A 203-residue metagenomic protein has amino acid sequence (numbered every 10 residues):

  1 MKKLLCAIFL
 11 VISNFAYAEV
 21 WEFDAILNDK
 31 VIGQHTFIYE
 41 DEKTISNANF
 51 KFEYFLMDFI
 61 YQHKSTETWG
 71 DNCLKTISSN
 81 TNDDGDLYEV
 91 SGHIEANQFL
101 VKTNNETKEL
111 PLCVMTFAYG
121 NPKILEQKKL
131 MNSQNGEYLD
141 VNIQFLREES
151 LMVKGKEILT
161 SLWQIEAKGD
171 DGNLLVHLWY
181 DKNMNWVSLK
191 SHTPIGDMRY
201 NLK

Functional and structural regions predicted by a protein language model:
L4-I12: Sec-dependent N-terminal signal peptides
I12-A18: Sec/Tat signal peptide C-region and signal peptidase I cleavage site
A18-A96, N121-K203: Acidic, serine/threonine-rich low-complexity disordered tracts
Q98-M115: Acidic/charged, solvent-exposed loop-and-adjacent secondary-structure segments enriched in E/D, K/R, S/T, and G/P
F117-Y119: Short, Φ-rich (hydrophobic/aromatic) sequence segments
